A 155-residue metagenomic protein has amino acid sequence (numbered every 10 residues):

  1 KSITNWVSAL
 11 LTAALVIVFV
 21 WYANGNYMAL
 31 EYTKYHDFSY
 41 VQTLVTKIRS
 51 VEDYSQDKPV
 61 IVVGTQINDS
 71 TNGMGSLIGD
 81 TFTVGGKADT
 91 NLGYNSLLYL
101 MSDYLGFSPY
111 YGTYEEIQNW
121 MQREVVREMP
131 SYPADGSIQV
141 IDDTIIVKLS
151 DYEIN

Functional and structural regions predicted by a protein language model:
S2-A23: Signature aromatic-anchored transmembrane alpha helix within multi-pass, membrane-resident enzymes that catalyze glycan
A23-N155: Intrinsically disordered, polar/acidic, low-complexity terminal segments
